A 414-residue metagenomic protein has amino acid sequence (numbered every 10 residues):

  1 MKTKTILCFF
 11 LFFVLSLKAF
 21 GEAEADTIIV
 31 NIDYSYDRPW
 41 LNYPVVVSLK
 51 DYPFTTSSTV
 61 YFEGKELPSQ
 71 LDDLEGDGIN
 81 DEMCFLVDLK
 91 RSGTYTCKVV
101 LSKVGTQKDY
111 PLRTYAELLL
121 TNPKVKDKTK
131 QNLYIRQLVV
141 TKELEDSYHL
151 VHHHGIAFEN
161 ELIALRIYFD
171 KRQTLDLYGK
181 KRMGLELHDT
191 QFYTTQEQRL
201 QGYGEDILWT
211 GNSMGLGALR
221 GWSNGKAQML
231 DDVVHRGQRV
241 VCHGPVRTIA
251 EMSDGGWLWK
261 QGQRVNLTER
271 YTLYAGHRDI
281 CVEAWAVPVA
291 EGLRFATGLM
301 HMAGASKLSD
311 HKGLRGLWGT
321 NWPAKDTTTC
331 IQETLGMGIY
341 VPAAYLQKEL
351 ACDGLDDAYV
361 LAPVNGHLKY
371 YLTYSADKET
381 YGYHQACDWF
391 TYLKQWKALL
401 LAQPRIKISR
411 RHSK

Functional and structural regions predicted by a protein language model:
M1-T27: Bacterial Sec-dependent N-terminal signal peptides
E22-K130, I135-Q137, T141, E145-D146 (+1 more regions): Alpha-mannosidase-like glycoside hydrolase catalytic domains involved in N-glycan trimming, generalizing to other
Y36-W40, Y52-T56, F158-E159, I163-I167 (+3 more regions): Primarily extracytoplasmic ectodomains and periplasmic/lumenal surface modules that are beta-strand-rich
T56-M83, L258, G262, A303-W322 (+1 more regions): Solvent-exposed beta-strand/loop surfaces of large extracellular or lumenal domains
D73-L89, M337-K414: Beta-strand-rich recognition/accessory modules
K103-D231: Solvent-exposed N-terminal domain segments of exported/luminal and surface proteins
G202-A275: Extended, loop-rich substrate-binding clefts of extracytoplasmic carbohydrate-active enzymes
L267, R278-K312: Acidic (Asp/Glu-rich), glycine- and aromatic
